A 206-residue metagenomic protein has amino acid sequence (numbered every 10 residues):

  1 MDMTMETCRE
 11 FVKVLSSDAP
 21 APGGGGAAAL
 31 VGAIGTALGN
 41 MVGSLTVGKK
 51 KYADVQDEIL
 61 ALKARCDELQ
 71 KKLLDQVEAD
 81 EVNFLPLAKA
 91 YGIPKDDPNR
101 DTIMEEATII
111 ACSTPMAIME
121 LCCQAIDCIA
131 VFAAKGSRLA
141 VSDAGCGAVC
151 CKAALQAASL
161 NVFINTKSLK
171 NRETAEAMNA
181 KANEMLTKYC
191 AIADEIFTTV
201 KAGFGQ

Functional and structural regions predicted by a protein language model:
M1-L15, E120-F132: Acidic-glycine-rich active-site phosphate/pyrophosphate-binding loop
S17-N40, A140-A158: Conserved phosphate/anionic-ligand binding catalytic regions in large, soluble enzymes, centered on
L30-I34, L62, L69-Q76, A107 (+6 more regions): Amphipathic alpha-helix face/heptad-repeat signature
M41-A53: Transmembrane signal-anchor/signal-peptide helices with a preference for the extracytoplasmic
K50-K89, M185: A structural-propensity feature for long, helix-poor, extended segments
A79-Y91, A193-Q206: Long, charge-rich low-complexity segments
D80-V149, A153, N165: Amphipathic alpha-helical interface segments
A125-C128, A140-T199, Q206: Preference for long, well-ordered alpha-helical segments
